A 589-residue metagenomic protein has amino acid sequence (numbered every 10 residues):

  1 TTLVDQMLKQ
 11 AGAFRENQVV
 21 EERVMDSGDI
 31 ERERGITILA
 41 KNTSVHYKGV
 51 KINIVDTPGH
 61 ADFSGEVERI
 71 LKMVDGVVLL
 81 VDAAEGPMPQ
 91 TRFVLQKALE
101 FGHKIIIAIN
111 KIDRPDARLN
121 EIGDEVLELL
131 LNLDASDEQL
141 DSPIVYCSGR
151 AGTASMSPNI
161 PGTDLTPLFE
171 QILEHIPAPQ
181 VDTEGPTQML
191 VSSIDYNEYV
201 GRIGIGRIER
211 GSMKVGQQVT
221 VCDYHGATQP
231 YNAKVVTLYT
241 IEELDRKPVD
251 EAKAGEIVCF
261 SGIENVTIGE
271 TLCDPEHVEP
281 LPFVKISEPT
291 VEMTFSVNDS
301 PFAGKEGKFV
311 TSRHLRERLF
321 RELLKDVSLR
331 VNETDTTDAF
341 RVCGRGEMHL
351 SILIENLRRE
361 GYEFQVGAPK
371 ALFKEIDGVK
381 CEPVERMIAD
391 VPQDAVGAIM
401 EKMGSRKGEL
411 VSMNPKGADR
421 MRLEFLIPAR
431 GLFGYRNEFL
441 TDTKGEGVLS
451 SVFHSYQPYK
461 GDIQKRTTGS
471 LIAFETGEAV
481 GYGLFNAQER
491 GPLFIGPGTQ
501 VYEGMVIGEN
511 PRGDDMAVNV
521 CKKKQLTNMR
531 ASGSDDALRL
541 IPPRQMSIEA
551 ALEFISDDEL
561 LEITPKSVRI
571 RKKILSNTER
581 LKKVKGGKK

Functional and structural regions predicted by a protein language model:
T1-K589: Structural and coupling elements of P-loop NTPases
